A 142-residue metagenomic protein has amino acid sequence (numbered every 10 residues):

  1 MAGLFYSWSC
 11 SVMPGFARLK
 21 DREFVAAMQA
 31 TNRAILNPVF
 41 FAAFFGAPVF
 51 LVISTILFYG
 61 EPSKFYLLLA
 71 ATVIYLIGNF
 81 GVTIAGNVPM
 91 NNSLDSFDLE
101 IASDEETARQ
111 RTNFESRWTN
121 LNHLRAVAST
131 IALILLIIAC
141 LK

Functional and structural regions predicted by a protein language model:
M1-F45, N91-E115: Interfacial loop at the N-terminal end of multi-pass membrane proteins
A2, V73-I84: Hydrophobic alpha-helical membrane-insertion segments
V12, M28, N32, A47-E61 (+2 more regions): Membrane-helix exit/interface motif
A43-S54, A126-L133: Core segments of transmembrane alpha-helices that mediate helix-helix packing or line hydrophobic substrate/ligand
L57-G78: Interfacial segments of alpha-helical transmembrane regions
N79, L135-L136: Alpha-helical transmembrane segments of eukaryotic organelle membrane transporters and related multi-pass membrane
N113-T130: Hydrophobic alpha-helical transmembrane segments
I137-K142: Juxtamembrane boundary at the C-terminal end of a transmembrane helix
